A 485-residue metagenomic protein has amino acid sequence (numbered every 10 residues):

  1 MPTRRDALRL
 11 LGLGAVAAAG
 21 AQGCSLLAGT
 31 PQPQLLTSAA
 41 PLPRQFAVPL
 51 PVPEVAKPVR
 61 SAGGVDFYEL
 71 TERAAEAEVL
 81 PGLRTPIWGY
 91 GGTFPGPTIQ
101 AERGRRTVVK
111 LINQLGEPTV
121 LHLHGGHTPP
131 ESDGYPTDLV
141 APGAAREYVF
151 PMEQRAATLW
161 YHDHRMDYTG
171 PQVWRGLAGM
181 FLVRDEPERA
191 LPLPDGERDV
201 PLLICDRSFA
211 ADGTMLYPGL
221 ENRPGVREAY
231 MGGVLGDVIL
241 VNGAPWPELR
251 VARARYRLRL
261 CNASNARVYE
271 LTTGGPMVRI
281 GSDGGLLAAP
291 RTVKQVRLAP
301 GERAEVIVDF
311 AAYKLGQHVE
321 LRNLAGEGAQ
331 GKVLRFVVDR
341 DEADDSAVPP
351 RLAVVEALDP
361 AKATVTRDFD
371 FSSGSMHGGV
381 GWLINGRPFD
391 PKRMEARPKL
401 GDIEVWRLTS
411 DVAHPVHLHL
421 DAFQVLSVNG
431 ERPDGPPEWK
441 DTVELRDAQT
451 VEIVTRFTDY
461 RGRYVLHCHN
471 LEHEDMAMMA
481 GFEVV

Functional and structural regions predicted by a protein language model:
M1-L123, H127-E147, R223-L258, A263 (+6 more regions): N-terminal, post-signal-peptide metal-ligating segments of extracellular/periplasmic oxidoreductases, dominated by
L70, G301, F369, W406 (+3 more regions): Hydrophobic, well-ordered secondary-structure elements that form the walls of internal hydrophobic environments
E72-E76, R105, N113-L115, G125-H127 (+13 more regions): A mature extracytoplasmic/lumenal domain signature
P81, E117-L123, R175, R267-T273 (+1 more regions): Short, hydrophobic/aromatic beta-strand segments
L115-T119, G125-R189, K294-F336, P437-V485: Extracellular/periplasmic metallocenter environments
P130-V140, L216-R351: Histidine- and aromatic-rich segments of cupredoxin/plastocyanin-like copper-binding domains
R184-V200, R340-T364: Low-complexity, Pro/Ser/Thr- and charge-rich linker/hinge segments at domain boundaries
G274-G284, R387, D411-P437, L471-E474 (+1 more regions): Active/binding-pocket-proximal capping segment
